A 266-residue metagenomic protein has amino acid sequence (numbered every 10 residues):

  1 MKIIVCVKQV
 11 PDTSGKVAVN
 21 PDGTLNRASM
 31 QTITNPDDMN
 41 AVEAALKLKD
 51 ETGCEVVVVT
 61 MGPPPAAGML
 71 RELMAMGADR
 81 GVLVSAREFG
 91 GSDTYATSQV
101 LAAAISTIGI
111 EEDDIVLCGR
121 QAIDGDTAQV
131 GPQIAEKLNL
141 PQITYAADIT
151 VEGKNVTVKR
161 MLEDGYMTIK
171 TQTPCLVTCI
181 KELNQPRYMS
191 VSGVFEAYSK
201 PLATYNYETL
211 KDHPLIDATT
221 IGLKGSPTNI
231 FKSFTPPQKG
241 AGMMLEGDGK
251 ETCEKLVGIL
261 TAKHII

Functional and structural regions predicted by a protein language model:
M1-I266: N-terminal glycine-rich FAD/FM-binding segment characteristic of electron-transfer flavoproteins
